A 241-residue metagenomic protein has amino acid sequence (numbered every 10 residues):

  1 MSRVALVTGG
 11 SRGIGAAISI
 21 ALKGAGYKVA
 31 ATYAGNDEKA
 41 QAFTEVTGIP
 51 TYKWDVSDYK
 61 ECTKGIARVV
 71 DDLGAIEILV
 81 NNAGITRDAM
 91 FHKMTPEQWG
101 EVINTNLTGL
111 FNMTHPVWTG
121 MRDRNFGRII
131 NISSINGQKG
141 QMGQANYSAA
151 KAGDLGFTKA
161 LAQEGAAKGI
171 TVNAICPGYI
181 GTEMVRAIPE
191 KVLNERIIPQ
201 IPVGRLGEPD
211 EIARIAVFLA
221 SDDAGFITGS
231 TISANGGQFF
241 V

Functional and structural regions predicted by a protein language model:
S11-G13: Conserved glycine-rich cofactor-binding loop
M90-F91, T95-I103, I129, V185 (+1 more regions): Substrate-binding pocket helix/loop in short-chain dehydrogenase/reductase
T114, A150, T158: Active-site helix of classical SDR
T119, Q163-A167, G225: Alpha-helical segment proximal to the catalytic Tyr-Lys
S134: Residue(s) in the substrate-gating loop at a strand-loop-helix junction that position the organic substrate next
A166, T171, I227-G229, N235: Short, small/polar-rich loop/turn modules that mediate ligand/substrate recognition or access, typified
I201-I212, D223: A conserved structural motif in NAD(P)-dependent oxidoreductases
